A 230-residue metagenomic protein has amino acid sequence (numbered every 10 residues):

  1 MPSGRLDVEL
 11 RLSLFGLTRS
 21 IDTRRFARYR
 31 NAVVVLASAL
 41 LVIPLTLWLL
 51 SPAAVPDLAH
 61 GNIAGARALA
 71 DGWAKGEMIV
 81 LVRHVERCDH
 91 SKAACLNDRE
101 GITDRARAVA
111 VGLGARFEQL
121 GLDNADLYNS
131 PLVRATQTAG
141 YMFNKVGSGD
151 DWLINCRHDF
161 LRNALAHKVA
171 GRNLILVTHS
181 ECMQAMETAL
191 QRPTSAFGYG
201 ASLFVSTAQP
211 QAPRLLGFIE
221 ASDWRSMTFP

Functional and structural regions predicted by a protein language model:
G4-D150, C156-D159, H167, M183-A185 (+1 more regions): Active-site-proximal alpha-helix that buttresses catalytic centers in soluble enzyme cores
M78-I79, A170-T178: Generic beta-sheet signal
